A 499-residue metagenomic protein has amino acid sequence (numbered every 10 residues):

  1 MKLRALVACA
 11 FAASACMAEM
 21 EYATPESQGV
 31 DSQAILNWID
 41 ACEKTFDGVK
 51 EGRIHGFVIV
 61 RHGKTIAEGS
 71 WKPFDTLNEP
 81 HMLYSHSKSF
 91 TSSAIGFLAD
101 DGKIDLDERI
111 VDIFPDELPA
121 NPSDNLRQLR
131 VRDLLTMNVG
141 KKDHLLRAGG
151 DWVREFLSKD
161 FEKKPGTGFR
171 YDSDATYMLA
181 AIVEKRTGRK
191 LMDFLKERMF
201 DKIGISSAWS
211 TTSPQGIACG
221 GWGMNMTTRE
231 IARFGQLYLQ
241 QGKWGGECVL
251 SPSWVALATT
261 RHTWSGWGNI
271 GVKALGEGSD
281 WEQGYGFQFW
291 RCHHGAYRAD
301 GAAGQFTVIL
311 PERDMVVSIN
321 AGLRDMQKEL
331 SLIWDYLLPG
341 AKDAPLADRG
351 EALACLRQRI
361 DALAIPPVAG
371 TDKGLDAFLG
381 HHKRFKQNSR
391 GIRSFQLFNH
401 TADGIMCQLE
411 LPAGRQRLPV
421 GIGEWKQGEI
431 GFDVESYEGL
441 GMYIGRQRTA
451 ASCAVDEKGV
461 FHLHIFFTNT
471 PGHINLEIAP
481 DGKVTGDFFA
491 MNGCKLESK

Functional and structural regions predicted by a protein language model:
L36, G63, P80-D107, L134 (+2 more regions): Active-site SXXK
D40-D75, D314-V317: A short, well-structured edge-of-sheet supersecondary motif
G48-V58, P73-D116, R127-L129, K164-Y171: Short active-site loop at a secondary-structure junction that contains or immediately precedes the catalytic residue(s)
M82, D101-V139, S158, R189-W222 (+1 more regions): Active-site helix/loop module of the DD-peptidase/beta-lactamase fold, centered on the serine-lysine SxxK catalytic
M178-I182, W222-K243, V255, Q305-G322 (+1 more regions): Active-site-proximal alpha-helical segments within enzyme catalytic domains
S207, A256-V317: Active-site Gly/Thr loop motif
G301-P367: Structured C-terminal helix/loop/strand segments within mature extracytoplasmic catalytic/sensor domains
G350-K499: Peripheral terminal and inter-domain segments
